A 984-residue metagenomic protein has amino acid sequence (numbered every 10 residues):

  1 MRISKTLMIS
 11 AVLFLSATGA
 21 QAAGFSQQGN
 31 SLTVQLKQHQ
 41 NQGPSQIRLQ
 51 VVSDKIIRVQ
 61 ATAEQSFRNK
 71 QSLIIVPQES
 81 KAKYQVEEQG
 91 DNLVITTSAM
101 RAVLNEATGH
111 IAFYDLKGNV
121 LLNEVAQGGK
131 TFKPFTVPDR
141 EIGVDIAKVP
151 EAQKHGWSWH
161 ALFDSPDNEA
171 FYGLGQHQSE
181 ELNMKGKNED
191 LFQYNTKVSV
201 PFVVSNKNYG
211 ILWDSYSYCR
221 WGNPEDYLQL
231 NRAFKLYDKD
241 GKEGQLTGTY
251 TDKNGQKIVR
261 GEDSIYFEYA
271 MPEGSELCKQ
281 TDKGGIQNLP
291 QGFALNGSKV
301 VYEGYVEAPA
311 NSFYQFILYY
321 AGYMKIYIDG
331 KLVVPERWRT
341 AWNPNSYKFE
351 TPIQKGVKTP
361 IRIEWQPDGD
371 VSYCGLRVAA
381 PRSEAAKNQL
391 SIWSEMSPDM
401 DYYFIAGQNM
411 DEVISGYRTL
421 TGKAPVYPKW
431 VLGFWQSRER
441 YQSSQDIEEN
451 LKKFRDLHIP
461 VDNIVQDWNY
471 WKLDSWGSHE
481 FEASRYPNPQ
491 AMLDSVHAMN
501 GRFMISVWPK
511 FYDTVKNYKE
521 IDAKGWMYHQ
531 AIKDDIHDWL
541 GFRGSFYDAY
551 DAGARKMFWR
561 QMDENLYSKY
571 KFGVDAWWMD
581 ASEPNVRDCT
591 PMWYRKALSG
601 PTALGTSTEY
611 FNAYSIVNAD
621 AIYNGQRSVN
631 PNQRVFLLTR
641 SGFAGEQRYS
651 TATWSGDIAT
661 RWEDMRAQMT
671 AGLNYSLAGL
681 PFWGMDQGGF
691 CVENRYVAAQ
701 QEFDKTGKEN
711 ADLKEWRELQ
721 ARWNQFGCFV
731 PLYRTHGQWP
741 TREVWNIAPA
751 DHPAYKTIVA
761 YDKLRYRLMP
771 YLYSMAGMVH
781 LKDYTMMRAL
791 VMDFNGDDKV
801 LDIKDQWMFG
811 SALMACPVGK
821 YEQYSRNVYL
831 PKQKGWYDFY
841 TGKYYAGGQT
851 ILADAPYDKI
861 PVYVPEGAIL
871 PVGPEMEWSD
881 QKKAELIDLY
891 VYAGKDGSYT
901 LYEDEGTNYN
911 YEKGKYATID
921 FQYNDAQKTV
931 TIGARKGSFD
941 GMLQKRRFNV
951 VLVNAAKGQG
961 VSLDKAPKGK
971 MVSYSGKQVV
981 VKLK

Functional and structural regions predicted by a protein language model:
F25, G29, R48-L93, K133: A low-complexity, Ser/Thr/Gly/Pro-enriched, surface-exposed linker/loop concept that marks segments flanking
E64, Y347-F349, Q366-V371, P460-I758 (+1 more regions): Aromatic- and carboxylate-enriched substrate-binding clefts and catalytic-loop regions of carbohydrate-active enzymes
N69-Q85, N288, I328-K348, H529-Q530 (+3 more regions): Solvent-exposed beta-strand/loop surfaces of large extracellular or lumenal domains
E88-G241, G255, Y314-L318, Y323 (+9 more regions): Catalytic and substrate-binding clefts that recognize carbohydrates or anionic sugar/phosphate headgroups
R232-A310, D399-V426, P753: Extended carbohydrate-recognition surfaces in non-catalytic/accessory domains of CAZymes and lectin-like proteins
G292-V306, P344-F349, K915-F921: Short beta-strands within extracellular/lumenal beta-sheet-rich domains
E307-Q315, Q927: Extended extracellular/luminal ectodomain segments enriched in beta-structured repeat modules
Y623-V635, G642-W654, A667, Y675-M685 (+2 more regions): Catalytic core of carbohydrate-active enzymes
